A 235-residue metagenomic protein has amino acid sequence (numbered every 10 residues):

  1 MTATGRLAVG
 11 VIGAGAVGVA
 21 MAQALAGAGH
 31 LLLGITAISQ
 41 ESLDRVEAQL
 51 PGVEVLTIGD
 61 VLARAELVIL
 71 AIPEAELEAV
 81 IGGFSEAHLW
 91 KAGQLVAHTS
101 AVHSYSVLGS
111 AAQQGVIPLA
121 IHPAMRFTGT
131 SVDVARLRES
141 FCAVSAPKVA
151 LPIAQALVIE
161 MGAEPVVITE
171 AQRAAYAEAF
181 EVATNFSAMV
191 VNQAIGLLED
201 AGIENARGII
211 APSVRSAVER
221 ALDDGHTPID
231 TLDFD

Functional and structural regions predicted by a protein language model:
M1-A63: NAD(P)+-binding Rossmann beta1-loop-alpha1 motif at the extreme N-terminus of oxidoreductases
G5-L7, Q94, S140: Nucleotide donor/acceptor-binding cores
H30-L31, V116, A163, I203: Short phosphate-binding/catalytic loops that engage adenosine nucleotides
L33-A37, V96-T99, V144: Short, hydrophobic beta-strand segments that form beta-sheet elements in well-ordered domains
R45-Q49, S110-A111, V132-D223: Internal alpha-helical scaffold of NAD(P)-dependent oxidoreductase catalytic cores
L50-V132: Rossmann-like NAD(P)(H) cofactor-binding subdomain of soluble oxidoreductases
G225-D235: C-terminal active-site/capping subdomain that shapes the small-molecule cofactor and substrate pocket of enzyme
